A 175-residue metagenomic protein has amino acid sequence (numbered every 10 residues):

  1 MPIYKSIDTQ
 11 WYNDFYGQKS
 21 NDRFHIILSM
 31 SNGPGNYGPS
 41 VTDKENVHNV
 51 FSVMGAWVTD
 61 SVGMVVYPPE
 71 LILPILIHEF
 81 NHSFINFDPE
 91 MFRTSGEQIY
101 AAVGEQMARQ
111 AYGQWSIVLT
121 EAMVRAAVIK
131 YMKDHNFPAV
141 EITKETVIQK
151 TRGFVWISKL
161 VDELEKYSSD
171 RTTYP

Functional and structural regions predicted by a protein language model:
M1-V50: Auxiliary, metal-adjacent structural segments of Zn-dependent hydrolase domains
Y12-F15, L119-K133: An active-site-proximal "capping" alpha-helix that borders the catalytic cofactor pocket
A56-L76: Short pre-active-site segment immediately N-terminal to the catalytic Zn-binding motif
E70-E90: Active-site recognition of the HExxH zinc-binding catalytic motif
N86-S116: Post-HEXXH active-site segment of zinc metalloproteases
Q106-A122, V128, T151: C-terminal soluble interaction/assembly domains
V128-P175: Pan-zinc metallopeptidase signature
